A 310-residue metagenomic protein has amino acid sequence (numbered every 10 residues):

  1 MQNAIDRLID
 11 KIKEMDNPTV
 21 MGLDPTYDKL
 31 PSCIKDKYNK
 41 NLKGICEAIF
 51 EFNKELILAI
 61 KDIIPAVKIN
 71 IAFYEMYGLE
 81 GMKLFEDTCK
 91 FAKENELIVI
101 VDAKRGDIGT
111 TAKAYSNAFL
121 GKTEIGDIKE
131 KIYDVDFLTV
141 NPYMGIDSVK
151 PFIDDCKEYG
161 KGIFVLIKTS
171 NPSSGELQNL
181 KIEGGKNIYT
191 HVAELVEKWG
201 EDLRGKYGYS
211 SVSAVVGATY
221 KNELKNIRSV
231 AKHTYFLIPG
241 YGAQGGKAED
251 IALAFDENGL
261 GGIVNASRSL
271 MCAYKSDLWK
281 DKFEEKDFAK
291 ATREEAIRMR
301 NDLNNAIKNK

Functional and structural regions predicted by a protein language model:
M1-I69, Y74-D87, F91-E96, I100 (+1 more regions): Conserved N-terminal beta1-alpha1 strand-loop-helix module at the mouth
M21, V67, D102, L138 (+2 more regions): Conserved, mostly hydrophobic/aromatic
P25-Y27, I71-E75, R105-D107, P142-M144 (+4 more regions): Active-site-proximal loop/turn and secondary-structure-junction residues that shape catalytic pockets, frequently
I64, D134-D136, K157-I163, G208 (+2 more regions): Glycine-enriched alpha-helix->loop->beta-strand junction motifs that scaffold or abut catalytic
M76-F91, I108-A114, M144-K157, T219-I227 (+1 more regions): Active-site-adjacent beta->alpha loops and helix N-cap segments on the catalytic face of soluble alpha/beta enzymes
D107-V212: Conserved anion-binding
A218-N265, S269-S276: A C-terminal functional module that forms or caps the active site or interfaces directly with catalytic machinery
I251-E257, C272-K310: C-terminal helical cap(s) of enzyme catalytic domains, especially alpha/beta-barrels
